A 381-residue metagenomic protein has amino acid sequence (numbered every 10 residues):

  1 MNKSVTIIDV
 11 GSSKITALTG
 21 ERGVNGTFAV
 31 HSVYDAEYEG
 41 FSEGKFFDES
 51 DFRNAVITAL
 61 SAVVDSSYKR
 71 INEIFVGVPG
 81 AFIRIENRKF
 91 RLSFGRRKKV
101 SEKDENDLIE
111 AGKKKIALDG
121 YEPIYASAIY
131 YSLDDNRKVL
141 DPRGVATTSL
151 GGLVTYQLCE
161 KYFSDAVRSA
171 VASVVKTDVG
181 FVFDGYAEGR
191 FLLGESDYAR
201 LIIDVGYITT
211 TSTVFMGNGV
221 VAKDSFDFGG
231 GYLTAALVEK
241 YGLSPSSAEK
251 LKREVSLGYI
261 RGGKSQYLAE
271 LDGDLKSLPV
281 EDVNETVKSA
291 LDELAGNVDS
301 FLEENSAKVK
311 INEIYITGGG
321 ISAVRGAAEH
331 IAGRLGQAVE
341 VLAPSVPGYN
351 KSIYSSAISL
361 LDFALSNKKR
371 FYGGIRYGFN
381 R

Functional and structural regions predicted by a protein language model:
M1-K14, L18-E73, V78-R200, V221 (+6 more regions): Nucleotide/phosphate-binding catalytic cleft detector across ATP-hydrolyzing and phosphate-transferring enzymes
E43, A235-V238, P347-I353: Short, charged, surface-exposed secondary-structure boundary motifs
G77, D184, F215, T317-G319 (+1 more regions): Generic beta-strand/beta-sheet core signal
E102, A332-I358: Conserved phosphate-binding/catalytic loops in two-lobed NTP-binding clefts
F191, T211, A323-A327, G348-N350: Short active-site-adjacent structural elements
F191-Y259: Acidic, glycine-rich loop-and-beta core segments that form the ion-binding/anion-interacting portion of active sites
V221-A222, N312, V341-V346: Short beta-alpha connecting loops at secondary-structure transitions that line or flank enzyme active sites
E285-T286, Y315-G319, P344-K351: Short, contiguous acidic/charged loop-to-helix segments that flank catalytic cores in large enzymes
